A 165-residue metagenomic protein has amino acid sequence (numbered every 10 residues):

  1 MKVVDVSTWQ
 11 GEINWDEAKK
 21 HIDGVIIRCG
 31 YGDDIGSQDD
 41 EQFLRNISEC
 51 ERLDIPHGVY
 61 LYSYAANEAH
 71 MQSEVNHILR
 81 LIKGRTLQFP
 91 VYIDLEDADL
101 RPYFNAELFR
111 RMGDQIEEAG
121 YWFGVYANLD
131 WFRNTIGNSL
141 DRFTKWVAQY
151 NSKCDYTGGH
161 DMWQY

Functional and structural regions predicted by a protein language model:
M1-G30: Boundary/entry segment of secreted carbohydrate-active catalytic domains
T8-E12, G30-I35, S63-E68, D97-R101 (+2 more regions): Solvent-exposed loop/turn segments at secondary-structure junctions within structured extracellular/periplasmic domains
I13-I22, Q42-I55, I78-L87, L140 (+1 more regions): Acidic (Asp/Glu)-rich catalytic clusters
D23-I35, I47-A66, P90-Y92: Short, well-structured secondary-structure segments
D39-Q42, A65-L79: Glycine-rich anion/phosphate-binding loops
D39-R45, P102-N105: Active-site-adjacent beta->alpha loops and helix N-cap segments on the catalytic face of soluble alpha/beta enzymes
N76-Y165: Surface-exposed substrate-engagement region within the catalytic domains of secreted or surface-exposed extracellular
